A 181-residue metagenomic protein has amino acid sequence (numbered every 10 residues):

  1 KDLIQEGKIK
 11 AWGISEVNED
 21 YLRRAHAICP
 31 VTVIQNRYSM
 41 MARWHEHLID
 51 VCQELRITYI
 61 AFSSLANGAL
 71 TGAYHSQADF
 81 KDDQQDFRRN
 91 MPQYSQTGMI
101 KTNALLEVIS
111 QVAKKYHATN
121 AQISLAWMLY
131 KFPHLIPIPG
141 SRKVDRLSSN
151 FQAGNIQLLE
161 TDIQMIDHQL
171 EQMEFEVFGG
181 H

Functional and structural regions predicted by a protein language model:
K1-G180: Beta/alpha (TIM)-barrel catalytic core signal, keyed to glycine-rich beta->alpha loops juxtaposed to Asp/Glu that bind
